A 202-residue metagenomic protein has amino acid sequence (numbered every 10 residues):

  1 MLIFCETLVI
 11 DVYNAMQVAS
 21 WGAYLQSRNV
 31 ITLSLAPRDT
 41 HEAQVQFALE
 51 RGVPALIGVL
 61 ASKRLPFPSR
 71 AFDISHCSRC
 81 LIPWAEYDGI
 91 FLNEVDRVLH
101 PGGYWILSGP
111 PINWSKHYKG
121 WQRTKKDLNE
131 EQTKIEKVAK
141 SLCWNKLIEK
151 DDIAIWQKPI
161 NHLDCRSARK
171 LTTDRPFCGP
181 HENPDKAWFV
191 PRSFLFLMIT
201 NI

Functional and structural regions predicted by a protein language model:
M1-V12, S20, S62, M198-I202: Conserved alpha-helix/loop element of class I SAM-dependent methyltransferases that forms part of the SAM/SAH-binding
V18-T32: Conserved SAM-binding loop of SAM-dependent methyltransferases across substrates and taxa, primarily the Class I
W21, W105-E136: Conserved class I S-adenosyl-L-methionine
V30-P37, I57: Conserved SAM-binding motif I beta-strand of class I
V45-R70: S-adenosyl-L-methionine
A61-K63, A71-Y87: A short SAM/SAH-binding and catalytic strip from SAM-dependent methyltransferases
P68-S69, Y87-W105, W121: A short glycine-rich, Lys/Arg-flanked "PGG" loop and its adjoining helix->strand segment in the class I
L128-N201: Core SAM-dependent methyltransferase catalytic element
